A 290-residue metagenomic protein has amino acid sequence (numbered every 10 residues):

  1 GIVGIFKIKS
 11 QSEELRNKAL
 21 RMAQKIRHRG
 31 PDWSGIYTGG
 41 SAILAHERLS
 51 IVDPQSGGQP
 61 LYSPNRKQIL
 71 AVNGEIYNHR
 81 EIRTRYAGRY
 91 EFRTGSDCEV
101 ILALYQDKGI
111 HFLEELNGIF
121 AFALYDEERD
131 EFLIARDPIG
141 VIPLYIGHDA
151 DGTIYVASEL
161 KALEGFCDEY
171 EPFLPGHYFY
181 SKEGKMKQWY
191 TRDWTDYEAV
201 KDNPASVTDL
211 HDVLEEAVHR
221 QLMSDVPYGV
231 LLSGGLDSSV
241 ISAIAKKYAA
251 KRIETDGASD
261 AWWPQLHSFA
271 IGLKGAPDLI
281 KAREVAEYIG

Functional and structural regions predicted by a protein language model:
G1-G290: Cysteine-centered catalytic environments shared across enzyme families
